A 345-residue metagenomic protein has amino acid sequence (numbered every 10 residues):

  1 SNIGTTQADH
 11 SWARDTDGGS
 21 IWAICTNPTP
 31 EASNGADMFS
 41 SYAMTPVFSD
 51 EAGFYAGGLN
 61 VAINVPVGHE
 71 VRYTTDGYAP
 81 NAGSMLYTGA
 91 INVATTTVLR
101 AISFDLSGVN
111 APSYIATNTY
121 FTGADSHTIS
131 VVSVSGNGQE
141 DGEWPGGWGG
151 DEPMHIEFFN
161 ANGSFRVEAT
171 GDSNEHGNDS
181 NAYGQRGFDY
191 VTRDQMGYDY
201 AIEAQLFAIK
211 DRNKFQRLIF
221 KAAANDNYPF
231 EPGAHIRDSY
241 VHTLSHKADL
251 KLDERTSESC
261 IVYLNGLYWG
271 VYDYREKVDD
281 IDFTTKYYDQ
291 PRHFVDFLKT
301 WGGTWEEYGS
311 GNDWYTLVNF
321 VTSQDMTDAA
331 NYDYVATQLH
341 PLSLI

Functional and structural regions predicted by a protein language model:
T5-S173, Q195: Short, compositionally stereotyped local motifs that mark structural "simplifiers"
T16, G136-E140, F158-N160, E175-D179 (+8 more regions): Short, flexible loop/turn elements at secondary-structure junctions
M154-G163, I236-K251: Zn2+-dependent metallopeptidase catalytic core
Y183, F188-N213: Reverse-transcriptase-like RNA-dependent polymerase core
I202-A234, D273-I345: ATP-dependent phospho-/nucleotidyl transfer catalytic cores
I236, Y240, L244, E258 (+1 more regions): Extracytoplasmic/secreted proteins, especially bacterial periplasmic and envelope-associated proteins
K247-I261: Short, well-structured beta-strand/strand-turn elements
